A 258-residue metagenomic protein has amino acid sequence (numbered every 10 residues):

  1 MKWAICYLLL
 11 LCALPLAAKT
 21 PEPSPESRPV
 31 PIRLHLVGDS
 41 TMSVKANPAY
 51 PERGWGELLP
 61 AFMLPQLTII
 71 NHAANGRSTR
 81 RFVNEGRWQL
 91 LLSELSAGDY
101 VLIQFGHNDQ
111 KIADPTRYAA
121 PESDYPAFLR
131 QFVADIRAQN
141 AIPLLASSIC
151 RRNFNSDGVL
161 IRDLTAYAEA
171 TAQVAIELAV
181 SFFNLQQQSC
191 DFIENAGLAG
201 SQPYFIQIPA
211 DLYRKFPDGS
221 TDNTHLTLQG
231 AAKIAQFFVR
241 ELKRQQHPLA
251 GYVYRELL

Functional and structural regions predicted by a protein language model:
I5-P15: Bacterial N-terminal signal peptides
A18-A74, Q89-A97, V101: Serine-esterase "nucleophile elbow" of acetyl-processing enzymes
P29, G86-A232, Q236-R255: Alpha-helical cap/lid subdomain in secreted, periplasmic, or secretory-pathway luminal O-acyl-processing enzymes
G38, G54, A73-G76, G106 (+2 more regions): Glycine-centered flexibility sites
S40, R53, R80, R162-T165 (+1 more regions): Flexible, active-site-adjacent loop/turn segments at secondary-structure boundaries
S43-R53, A73-F82, I112-P121: Acidic/histidine-rich helix-loop elements that form or flank divalent-metal/phosphate-binding sites at the catalytic
